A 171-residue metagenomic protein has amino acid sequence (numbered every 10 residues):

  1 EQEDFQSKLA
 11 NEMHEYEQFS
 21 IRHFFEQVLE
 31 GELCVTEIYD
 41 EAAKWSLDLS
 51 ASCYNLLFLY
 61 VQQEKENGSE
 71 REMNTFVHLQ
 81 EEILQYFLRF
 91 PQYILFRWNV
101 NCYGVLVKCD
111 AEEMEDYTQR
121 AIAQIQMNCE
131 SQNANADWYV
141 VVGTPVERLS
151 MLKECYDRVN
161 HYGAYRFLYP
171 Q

Functional and structural regions predicted by a protein language model:
E1-A121, V142-F167, Q171: Interdomain helical linkers/hinges and coiled-coil/dimerization scaffolds that transmit conformational signals
I94-V100, M127-V140: Catalytic core regions of nucleotide second-messenger enzymes
I122-Q126: Generic structural signal for well-ordered alpha-helices, preferentially at hydrophobic/aromatic core positions
